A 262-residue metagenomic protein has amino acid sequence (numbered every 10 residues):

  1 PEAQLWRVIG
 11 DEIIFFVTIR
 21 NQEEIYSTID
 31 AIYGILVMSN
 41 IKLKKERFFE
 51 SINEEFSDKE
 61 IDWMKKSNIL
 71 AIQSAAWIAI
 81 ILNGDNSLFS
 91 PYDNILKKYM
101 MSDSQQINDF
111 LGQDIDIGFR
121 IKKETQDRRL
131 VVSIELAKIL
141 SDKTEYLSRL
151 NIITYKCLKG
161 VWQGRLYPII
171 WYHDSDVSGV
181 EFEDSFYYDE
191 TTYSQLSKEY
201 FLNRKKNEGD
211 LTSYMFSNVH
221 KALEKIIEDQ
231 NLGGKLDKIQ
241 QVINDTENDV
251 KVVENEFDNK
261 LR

Functional and structural regions predicted by a protein language model:
P1, F15, I25, I29-I32 (+3 more regions): Generic hydrophobic, helix-prone segments enriched in Leu/Val/Ile
E2-Q22: Short beta-strand->loop micro-motif that forms the acidic, two-metal-ion catalytic signature in nucleotide-processing
R20-Q163: Catalytic beta-strand-to-alpha-helix segment of the class III nucleotidyl cyclase homology domain
Q105-I107, I117, T125-R262: Intrinsically disordered, glycine/charged-rich C-terminal tails and inter-domain linkers that flank nucleotidyl cyclase
